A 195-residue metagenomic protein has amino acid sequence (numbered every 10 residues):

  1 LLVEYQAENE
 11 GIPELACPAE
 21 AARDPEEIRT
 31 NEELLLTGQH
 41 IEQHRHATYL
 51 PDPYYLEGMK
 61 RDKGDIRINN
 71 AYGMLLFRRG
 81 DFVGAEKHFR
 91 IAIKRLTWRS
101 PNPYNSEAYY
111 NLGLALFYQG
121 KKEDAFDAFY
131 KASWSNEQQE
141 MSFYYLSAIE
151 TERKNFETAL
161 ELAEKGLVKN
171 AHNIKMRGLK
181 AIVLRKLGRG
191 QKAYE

Functional and structural regions predicted by a protein language model:
L1-R29: Long, contiguous interaction/recruitment modules in multidomain scaffold/adaptor proteins
E32-E33, R67, E107, M141 (+1 more regions): Start-of-helix register in tetratricopeptide repeats
Q39-H40, M74, L114, A148 (+1 more regions): Residue-level recognition of tetratricopeptide repeat
H44-R45, R79, Q119, R153 (+1 more regions): Structural motif corresponding to the intra-repeat A-B loop/turn of tetratricopeptide repeats
R61, K94-P101, S135, K169 (+1 more regions): Structural marker of alpha-solenoid helical repeat scaffolds
